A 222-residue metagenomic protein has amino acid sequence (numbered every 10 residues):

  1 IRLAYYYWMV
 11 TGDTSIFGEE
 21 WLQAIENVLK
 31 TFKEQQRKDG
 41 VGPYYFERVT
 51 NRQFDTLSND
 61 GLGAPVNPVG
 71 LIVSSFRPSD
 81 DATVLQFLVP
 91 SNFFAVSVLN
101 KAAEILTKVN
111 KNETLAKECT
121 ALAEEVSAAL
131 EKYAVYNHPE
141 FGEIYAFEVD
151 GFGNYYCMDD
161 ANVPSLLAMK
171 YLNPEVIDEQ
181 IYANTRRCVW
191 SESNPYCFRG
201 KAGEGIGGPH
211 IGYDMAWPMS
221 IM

Functional and structural regions predicted by a protein language model:
I1-M9: Well-ordered mid-protein domain cores that form the structural environment of catalytic cofactors
I1-R2, E20-N27, Q86-S97, D160-P164 (+1 more regions): Aromatic- and histidine-enriched alpha-helix N-cap/loop-to-helix transition segments that scaffold the rims
T11-V84: Active-site acid/base region of carbohydrate-active enzymes
I16-E19, A82-Q86, P90, T114-K117 (+2 more regions): Alpha-helix capping and helix-loop boundary segments enriched in small/acidic/polar residues
E19-E26, K117-E124, R187: Beta-strand segments within the central parallel beta-sheet cores of soluble alpha/beta enzyme folds
K30-T50, F87, F94, N100-Q180: Catalytic cores of carbohydrate-active enzymes
R48-P68, E131-A134, D178-E192: An acidic intrinsically disordered interaction segment
F93-F94, F152-M222: Active-site core of glycosidic bond-cleaving carbohydrate-active enzymes
